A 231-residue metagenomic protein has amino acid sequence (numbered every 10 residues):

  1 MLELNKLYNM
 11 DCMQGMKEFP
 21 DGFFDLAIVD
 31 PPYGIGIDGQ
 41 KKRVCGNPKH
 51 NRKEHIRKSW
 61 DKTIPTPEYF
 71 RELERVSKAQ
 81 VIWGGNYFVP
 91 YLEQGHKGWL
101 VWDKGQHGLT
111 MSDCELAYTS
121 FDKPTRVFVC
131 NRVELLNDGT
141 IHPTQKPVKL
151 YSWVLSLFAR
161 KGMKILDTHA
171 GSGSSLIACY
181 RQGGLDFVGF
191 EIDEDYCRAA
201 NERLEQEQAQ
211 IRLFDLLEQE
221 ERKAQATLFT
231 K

Functional and structural regions predicted by a protein language model:
M1: Conserved P-loop NTPase mechanochemical-coupling segment
L4-Q14, I211-D215: Conserved SAM-binding strand-loop segment of SAM-dependent methyltransferases
K6, R57-K62: Short, flexible loop segments at the rims of nucleotide/cofactor-binding pockets, characterized by
N9, K62-T66, T144: A conditional alpha-helix N-cap/helix-loop micro-motif detector
G15, P65-Y69: Short acidic active-site motifs
E18-V29, Y33, I37-K58, R71-K231: Class I S-adenosyl-L-methionine
